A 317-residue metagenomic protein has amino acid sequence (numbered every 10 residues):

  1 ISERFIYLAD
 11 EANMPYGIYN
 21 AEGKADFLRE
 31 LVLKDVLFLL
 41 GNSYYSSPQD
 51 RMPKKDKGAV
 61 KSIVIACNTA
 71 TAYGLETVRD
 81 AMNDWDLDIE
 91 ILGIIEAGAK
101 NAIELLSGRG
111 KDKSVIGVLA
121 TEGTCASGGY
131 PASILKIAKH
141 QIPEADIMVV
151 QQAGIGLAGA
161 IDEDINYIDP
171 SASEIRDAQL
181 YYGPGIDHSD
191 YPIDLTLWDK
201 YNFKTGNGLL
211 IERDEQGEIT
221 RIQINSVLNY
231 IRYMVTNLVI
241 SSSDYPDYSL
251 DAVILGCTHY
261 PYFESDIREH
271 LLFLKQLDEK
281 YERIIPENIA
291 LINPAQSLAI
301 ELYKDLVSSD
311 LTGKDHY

Functional and structural regions predicted by a protein language model:
I1-Y317: Non-catalytic structural scaffold of enzyme domains
